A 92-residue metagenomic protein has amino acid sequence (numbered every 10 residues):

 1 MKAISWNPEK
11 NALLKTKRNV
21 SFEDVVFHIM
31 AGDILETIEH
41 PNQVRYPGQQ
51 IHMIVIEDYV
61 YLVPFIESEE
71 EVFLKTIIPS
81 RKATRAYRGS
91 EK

Functional and structural regions predicted by a protein language model:
M1-K92: Ribonuclease/tRNase effector modules and their secretory precursors
